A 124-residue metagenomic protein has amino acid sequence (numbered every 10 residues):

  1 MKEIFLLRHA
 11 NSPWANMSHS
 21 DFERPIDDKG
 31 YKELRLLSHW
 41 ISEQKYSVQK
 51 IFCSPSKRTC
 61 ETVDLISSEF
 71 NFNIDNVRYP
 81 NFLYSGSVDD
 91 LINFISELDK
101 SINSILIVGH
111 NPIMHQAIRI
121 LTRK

Functional and structural regions predicted by a protein language model:
K2-E3, L7-F82: Active-site-proximal alpha-helix that buttresses catalytic centers in soluble enzyme cores
N16, T62-D64, D89, Q116-R119: Short glycine-/acidic-enriched loop or helix-start segments at secondary-structure transitions that form or flank
P55-T59, S87, G109: Short, conserved alpha-helical segments within structured domains
Y84-G86, I113-M114: A short acidic, glycine/proline-enriched capping/turn motif at secondary-structure boundaries, especially helix N-cap
S85-N93: Structural motif
I92-K124: Active-site-adjacent alpha-helix immediately C-terminal to a catalytic or transition-state-stabilizing loop
